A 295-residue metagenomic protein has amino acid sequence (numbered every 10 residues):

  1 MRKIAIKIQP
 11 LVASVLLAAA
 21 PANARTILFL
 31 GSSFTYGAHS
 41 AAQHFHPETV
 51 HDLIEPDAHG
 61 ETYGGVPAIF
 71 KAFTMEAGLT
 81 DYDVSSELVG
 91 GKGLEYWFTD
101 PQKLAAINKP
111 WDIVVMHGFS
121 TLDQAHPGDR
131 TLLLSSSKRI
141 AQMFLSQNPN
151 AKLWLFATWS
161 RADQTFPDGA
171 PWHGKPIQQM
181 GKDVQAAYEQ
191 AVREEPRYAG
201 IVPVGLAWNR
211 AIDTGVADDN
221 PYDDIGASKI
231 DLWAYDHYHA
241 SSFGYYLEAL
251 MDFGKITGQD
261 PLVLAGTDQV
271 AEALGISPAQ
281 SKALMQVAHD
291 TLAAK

Functional and structural regions predicted by a protein language model:
M1-I6: N-terminal secretory signal peptides that target proteins for export/translocation
Q9-A18: Bacterial N-terminal signal peptides
A20-A24: Sec/Tat signal peptide C-region and signal peptidase I cleavage site
F29, E61, G65-A72, L132-R139 (+8 more regions): Extracytoplasmic/secreted proteins, especially bacterial periplasmic and envelope-associated proteins
G31-Y36: Short polar catalytic/cofactor-binding loops
G37, Q43-S135, M143, K282: Conserved SGNH/GDSL esterase-like catalytic core that processes O-acyl groups on lipids and polysaccharides
K103-S242, G254: Alpha-helical cap/lid subdomain in secreted, periplasmic, or secretory-pathway luminal O-acyl-processing enzymes
P221-K295: Conserved catalytic region of serine esterases and O-acyltransferases that act on ester linkages in lipids
